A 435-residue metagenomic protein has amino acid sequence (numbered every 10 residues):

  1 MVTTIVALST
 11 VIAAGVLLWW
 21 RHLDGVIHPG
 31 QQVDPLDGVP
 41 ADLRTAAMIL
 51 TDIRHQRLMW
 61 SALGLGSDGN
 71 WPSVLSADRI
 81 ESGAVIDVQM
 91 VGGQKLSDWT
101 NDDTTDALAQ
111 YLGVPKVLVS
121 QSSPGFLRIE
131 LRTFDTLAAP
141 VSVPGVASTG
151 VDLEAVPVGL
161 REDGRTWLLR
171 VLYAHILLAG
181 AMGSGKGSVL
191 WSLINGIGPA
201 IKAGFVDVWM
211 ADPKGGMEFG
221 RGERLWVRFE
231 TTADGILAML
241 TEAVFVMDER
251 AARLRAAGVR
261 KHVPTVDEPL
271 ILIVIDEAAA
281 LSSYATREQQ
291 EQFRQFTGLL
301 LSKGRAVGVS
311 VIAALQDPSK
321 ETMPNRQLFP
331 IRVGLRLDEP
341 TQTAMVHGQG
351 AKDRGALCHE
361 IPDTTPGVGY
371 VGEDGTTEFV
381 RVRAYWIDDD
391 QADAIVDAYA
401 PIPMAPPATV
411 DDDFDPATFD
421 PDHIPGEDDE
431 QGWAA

Functional and structural regions predicted by a protein language model:
M1-P29, G145-A256, I271-A344, A351-K352 (+1 more regions): P-loop NTPase catalytic phosphate-binding loop
M1-T4, L8-D37, D397-A435: Actinobacteria-biased recognition of intrinsically disordered, low-complexity terminal regions
L36-G150, E154-P157, G164-R165: N-terminal "pre-motor" subdomain/linker immediately upstream of P-loop NTPase catalytic cores
G38-T45, D87-G93, Y173-I176, G180 (+2 more regions): Short hinge/gating elements
M90-G92, L131-D135, L160, V171-Y173 (+5 more regions): Flexible glycine-/small-residue-rich
W99-D102, D106-A107, L118-Q121, G125-R128 (+3 more regions): Conserved ATP-driven motor cores of ASCE-family P-loop NTPases powering translocation/secretion/packaging/pilus
P115-V119, R250-V259, G355-H359: Active-site phosphate-binding and catalytic loops of NTP-dependent enzymes
H262-I271: Short basic/glycine-enriched coil/helix segment immediately N-terminal to the Walker B
